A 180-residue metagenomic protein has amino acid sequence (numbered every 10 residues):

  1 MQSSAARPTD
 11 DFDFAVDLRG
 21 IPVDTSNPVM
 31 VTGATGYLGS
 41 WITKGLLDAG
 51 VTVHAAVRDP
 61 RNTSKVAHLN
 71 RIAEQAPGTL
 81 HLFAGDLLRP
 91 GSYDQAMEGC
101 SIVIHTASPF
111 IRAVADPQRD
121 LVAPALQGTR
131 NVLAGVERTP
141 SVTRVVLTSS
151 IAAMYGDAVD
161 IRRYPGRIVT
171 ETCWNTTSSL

Functional and structural regions predicted by a protein language model:
S3-N27: A short, basic/flexible loop-to-alpha-helix module at the beginning of a structural domain
P22-A56: N-terminal Rossmann NAD(P)H-binding glycine-rich loop of SDR-like oxidoreductase domains
K44, D48, R71, A134 (+1 more regions): Short, well-ordered alpha-helices that flank and scaffold nucleotide-derived cofactor binding pockets
T52-H54, H81, V146: A structural signal for isolated positions on well-ordered beta-strands in alpha/beta enzyme cores
A55-V57, R61-K65, M154-R163: Juxtamembrane interfacial secondary-structure elements that flank transmembrane helices in multi-pass membrane proteins
P60-S64, H68-Q127: NAD(P)H-binding glycine-rich loop region in Rossmannoid oxidoreductase-like domains and their noncatalytic homologs
H105, P109, V114-L180: Conserved Rossmann-fold NAD(P)-dependent oxidoreductase catalytic core, especially the SDR/UDP-sugar
